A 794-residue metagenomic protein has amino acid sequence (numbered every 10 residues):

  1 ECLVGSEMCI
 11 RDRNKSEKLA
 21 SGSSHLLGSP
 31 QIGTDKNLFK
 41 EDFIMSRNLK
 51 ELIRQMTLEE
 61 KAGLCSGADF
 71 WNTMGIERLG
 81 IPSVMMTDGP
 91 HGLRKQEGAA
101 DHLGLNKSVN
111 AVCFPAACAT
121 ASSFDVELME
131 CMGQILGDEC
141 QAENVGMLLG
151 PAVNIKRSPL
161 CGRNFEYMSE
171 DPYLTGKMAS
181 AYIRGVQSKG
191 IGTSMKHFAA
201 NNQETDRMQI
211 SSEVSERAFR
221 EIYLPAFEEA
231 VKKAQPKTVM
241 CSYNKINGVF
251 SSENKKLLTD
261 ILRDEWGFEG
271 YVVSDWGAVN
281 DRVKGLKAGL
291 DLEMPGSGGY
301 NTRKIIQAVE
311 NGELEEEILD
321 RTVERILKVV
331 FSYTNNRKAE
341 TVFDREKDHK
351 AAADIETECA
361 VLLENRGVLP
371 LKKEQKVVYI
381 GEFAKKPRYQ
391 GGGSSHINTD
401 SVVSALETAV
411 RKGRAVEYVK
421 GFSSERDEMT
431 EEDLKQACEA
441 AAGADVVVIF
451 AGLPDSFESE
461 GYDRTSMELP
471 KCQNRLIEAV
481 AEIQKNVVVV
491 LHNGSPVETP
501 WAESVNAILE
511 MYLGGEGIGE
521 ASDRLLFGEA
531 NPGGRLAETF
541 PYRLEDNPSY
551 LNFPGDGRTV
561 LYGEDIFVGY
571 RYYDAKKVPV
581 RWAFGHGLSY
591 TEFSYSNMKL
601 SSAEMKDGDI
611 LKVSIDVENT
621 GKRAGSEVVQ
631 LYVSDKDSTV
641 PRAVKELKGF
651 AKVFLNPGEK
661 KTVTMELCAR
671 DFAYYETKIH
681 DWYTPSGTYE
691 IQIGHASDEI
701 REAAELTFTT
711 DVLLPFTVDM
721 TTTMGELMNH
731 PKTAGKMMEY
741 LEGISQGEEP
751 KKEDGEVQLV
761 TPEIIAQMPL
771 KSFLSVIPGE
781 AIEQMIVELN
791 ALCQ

Functional and structural regions predicted by a protein language model:
E1-D12: Single conserved hydrophobic/aromatic residue that forms the stacking wall/gate of nucleotide- or nucleobase-binding
V4, E17-A20, D35, D42: Acidic, Ala/Val/Gly-enriched low-complexity intrinsically disordered segments
S6, S16, S21-S24, S29: Serine residues within intrinsically disordered or low-complexity segments
I10, G569, G585, S589-Y590 (+4 more regions): In a subset of proteins, long, contiguous C-terminal domains/tails are tracked
L26, Q31, K36-F672, T688-I693 (+1 more regions): Glycoside hydrolase catalytic-domain context in secreted enzymes
A669-V712: Terminal connector regions
T709-N729: Low-complexity, Pro/Ser/Thr- and charge-rich linker/hinge segments at domain boundaries
T722-Q784: Conserved, compact domain cores that house catalytic/ligand-binding motifs in diverse enzymes and effector modules
